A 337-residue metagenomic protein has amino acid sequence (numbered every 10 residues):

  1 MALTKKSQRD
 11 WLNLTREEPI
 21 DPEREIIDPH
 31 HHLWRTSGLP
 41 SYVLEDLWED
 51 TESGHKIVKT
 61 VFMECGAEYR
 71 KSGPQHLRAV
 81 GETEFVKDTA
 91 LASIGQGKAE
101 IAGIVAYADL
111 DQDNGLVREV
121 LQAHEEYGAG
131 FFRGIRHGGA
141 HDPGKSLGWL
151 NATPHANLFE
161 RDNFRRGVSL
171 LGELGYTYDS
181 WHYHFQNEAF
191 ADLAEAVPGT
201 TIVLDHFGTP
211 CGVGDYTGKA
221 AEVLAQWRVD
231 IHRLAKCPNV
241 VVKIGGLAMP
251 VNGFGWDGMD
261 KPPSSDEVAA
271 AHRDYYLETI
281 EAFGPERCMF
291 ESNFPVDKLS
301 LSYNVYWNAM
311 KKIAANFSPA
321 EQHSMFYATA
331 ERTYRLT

Functional and structural regions predicted by a protein language model:
M1-E25, P29, Y42-D50, V58-K59 (+2 more regions): Mid-to-C-terminal alpha-helical segments outside catalytic/metal-binding sites
L3-W11, H76-Q186, D192-E195, G208 (+3 more regions): Active-site gating/metal-coordination segments in enzymes
T4-K5, H155-M289, S300, S318: Catalytic pocket-lining loop regions of alpha/beta-barrel enzymes, especially the amidohydrolase/enolase/GH5 lineages
L14-D21, V43-G54, G115-F131, E188-P198 (+2 more regions): Short amphipathic alpha-helices and their capping/turn segments at secondary-structure boundaries
R24-T36, L204-F207: Histidine-centered catalytic micro-motifs
H30, T60, V86, I104 (+6 more regions): Conserved, mostly hydrophobic/aromatic
W34-S37, A67-R70, D111-D113, H141-G144 (+4 more regions): Active-site environment of divalent metal-dependent phosphoester hydrolases
T36-A99: Alpha-helical scaffold segments that flank or form the walls of functional sites
